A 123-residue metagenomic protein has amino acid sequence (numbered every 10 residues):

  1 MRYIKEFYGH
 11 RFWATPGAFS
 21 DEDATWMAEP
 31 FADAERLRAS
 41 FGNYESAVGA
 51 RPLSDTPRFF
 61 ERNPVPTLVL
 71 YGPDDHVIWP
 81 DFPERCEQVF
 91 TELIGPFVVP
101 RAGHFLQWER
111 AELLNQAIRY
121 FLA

Functional and structural regions predicted by a protein language model:
M1-E29, E35-T56: Helix-rich cap/lid subdomain of alpha/beta-hydrolase
A32-E35, I78, L106-E109: Residue-level signal for the nucleotide or nucleotide-sugar donor/cofactor binding architecture
S40, W79-F82, R110: Residues at alpha-helix caps and immediate loop-helix transition turns in enzyme cores, especially N- and C-cap
T56-N63: Serine-hydrolase catalytic core
T67-A102: Conserved loop-alpha-helix segment in the C-terminal half of the alpha/beta-hydrolase fold that carries the catalytic
A102-N115: Catalytic histidine-centered segment of alpha/beta-hydrolase-like enzymes
L114, I118, L122: Hydrophobic "lid"/C-terminal helical patch of Rossmann-like NAD(P)-dependent dehydrogenase/epimerase domains
